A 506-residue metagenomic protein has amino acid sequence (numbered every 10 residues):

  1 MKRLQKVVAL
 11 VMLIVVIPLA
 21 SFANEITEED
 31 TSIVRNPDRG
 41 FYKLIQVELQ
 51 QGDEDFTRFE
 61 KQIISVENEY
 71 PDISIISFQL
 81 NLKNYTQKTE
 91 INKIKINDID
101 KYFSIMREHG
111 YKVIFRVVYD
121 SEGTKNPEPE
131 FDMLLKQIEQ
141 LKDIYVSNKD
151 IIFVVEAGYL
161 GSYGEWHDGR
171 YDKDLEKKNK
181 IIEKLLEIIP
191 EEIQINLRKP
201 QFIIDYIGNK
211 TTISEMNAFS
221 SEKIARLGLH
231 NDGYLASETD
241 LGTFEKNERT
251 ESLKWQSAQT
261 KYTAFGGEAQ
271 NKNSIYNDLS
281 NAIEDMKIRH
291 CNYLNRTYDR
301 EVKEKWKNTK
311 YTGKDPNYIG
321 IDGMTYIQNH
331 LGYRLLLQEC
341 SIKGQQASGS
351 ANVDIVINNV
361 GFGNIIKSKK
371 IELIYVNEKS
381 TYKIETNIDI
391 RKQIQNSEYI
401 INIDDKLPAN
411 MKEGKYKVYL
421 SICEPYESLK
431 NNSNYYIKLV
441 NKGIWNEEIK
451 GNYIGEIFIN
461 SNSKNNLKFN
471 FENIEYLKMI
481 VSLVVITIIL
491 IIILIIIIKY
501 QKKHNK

Functional and structural regions predicted by a protein language model:
P18-E25, I497-Q501: Sec-dependent signal peptide cleavage junction
A23-S74, Q79: Boundary/entry segment of secreted carbohydrate-active catalytic domains
Q62-D120, F131-M133: Aromatic-lined substrate-binding rim segments of carbohydrate-active enzymes
I94-K112, E128-V154, E176-I188: An active-site-proximal structural segment forming one wall of the substrate-binding cleft that immediately precedes
I114-T124, L141-D172: Active-site groove signature of glycoside hydrolases
V154-G161, E165-K303: Catalytic-core regions of glycoside hydrolase
L279-C340: Catalytic cores of secreted or luminal carbohydrate-active enzymes
Q328-F469: Extracellular/luminal regions of secreted and cell-surface proteins that mediate adhesion/ECM remodeling
